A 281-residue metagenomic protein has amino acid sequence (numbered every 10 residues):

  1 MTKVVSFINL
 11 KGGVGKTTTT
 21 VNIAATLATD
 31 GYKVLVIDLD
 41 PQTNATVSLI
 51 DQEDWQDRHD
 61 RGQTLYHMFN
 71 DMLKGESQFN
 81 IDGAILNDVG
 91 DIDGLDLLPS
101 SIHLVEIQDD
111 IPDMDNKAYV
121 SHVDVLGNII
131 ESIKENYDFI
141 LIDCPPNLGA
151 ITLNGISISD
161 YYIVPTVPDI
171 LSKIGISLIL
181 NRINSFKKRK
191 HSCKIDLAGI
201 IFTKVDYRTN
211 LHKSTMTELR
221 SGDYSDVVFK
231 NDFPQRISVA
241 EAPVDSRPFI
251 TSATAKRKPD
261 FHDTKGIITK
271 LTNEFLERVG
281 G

Functional and structural regions predicted by a protein language model:
M1-G281: P-loop NTP-binding core
